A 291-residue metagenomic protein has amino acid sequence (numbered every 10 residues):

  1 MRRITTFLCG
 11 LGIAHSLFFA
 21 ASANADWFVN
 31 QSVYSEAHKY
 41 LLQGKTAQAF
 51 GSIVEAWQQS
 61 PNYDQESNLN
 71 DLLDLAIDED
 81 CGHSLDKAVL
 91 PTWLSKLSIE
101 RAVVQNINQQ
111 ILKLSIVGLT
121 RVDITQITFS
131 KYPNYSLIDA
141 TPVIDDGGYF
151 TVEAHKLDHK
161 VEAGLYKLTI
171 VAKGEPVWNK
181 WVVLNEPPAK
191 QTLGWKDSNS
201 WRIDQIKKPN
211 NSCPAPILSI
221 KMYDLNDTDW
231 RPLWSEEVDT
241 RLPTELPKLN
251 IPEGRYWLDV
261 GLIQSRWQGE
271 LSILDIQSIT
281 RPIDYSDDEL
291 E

Functional and structural regions predicted by a protein language model:
A21-L90: Alpha-helical protein-protein interaction scaffolds
V29-K45, L233-E291: Hydrophilic extracytoplasmic domains
K87-T120, T192-A215: Contiguous beta-strand segments within globular domains
S115-D139, N211-W234, V260-L262: Extended low-complexity, serine/threonine- and proline-enriched intrinsically disordered segments
V143-H155, V238-E245: Aromatic sugar-binding surface patches on proteins that engage polysaccharides or sugar-phosphate polymers
K160-T169, P252-G254: A glycine-anchored, Pro-Gly-centered beta-turn/N-cap motif
A172-W181, D227, I263-L274: Short acidic/polar inter-strand loop motif in beta-rich domains
W181-I206, T280-E291: Low-complexity, Pro/Ser/Thr- and charge-rich linker/hinge segments at domain boundaries
